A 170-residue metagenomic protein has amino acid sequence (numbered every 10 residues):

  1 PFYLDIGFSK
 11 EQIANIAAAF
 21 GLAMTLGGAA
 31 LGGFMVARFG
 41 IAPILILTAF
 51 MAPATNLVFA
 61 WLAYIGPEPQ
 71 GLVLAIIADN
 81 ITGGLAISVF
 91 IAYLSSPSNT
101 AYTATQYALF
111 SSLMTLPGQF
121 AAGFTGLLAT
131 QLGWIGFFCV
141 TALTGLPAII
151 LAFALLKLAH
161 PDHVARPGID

Functional and structural regions predicted by a protein language model:
P1-A17: Short amphipathic helix-loop junctions that connect adjacent transmembrane helices in Major Facilitator Superfamily/SLC
A18-A23, F50, I77, A108-L116 (+1 more regions): Transmembrane alpha-helical cores of Major Facilitator Superfamily
G27-I44, A129-T130: Helix-to-loop junctions at the C-terminal end of transmembrane segments in multipass secondary transporters
F50-P67: C-terminal ends and interior cores of transmembrane alpha-helices in multi-pass membrane transporters/permeases
G84-N99: Intracellular juxtamembrane helix-capping segments at the cytosolic ends of symmetry-related transmembrane helices
P97, A101-T130: A late C-terminal transmembrane helix in Major Facilitator Superfamily
F124-P147: A membrane-interface helix-boundary motif in multi-pass transporters
A142-D170: Multi-pass alpha-helical transporter architecture, strongest for 12-TM Major Facilitator/SLC carriers used
